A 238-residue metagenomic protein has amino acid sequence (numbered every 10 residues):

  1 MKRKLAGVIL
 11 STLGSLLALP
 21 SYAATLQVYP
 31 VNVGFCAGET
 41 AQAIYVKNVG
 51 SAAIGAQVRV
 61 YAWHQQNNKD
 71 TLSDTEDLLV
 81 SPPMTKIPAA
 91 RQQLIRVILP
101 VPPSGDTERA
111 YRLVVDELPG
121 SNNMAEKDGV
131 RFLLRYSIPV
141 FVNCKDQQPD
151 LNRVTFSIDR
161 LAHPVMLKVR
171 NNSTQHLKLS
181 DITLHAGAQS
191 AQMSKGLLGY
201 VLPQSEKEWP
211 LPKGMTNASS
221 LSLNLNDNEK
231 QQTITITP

Functional and structural regions predicted by a protein language model:
M1-T12: Bacterial N-terminal signal peptides that target proteins for export
A18-S21: N-terminal signal peptide c-region/cleavage motif recognized by signal peptidases
A23-V49, P149-P164, L198: Beta-sheet-dominated interaction scaffolds and their linkers
V46-G50, L167-Q175: Asparagine-centered strand-capping/turn motif at beta-strand->loop junctions
A52-V60, L177-I182: Short, hydrophobic/aromatic beta-strand segments
A62-T75, N122, K178, H185-K195: Short aromatic-acidic-glycine turn motif
D70-P103, S190-N217: Intrinsically disordered, low-complexity Pro/Gly/Ser/Thr-rich segments with frequent PxxP/GP/PP motifs and embedded
P100-D150, T216-P238: Terminal connector regions
